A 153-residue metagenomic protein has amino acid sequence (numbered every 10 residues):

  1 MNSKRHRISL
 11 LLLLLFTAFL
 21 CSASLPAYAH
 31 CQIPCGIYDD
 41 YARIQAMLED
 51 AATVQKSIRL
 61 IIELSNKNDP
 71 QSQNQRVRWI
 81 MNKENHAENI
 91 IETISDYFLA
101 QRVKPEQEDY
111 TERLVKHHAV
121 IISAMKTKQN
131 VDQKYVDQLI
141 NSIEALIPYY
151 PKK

Functional and structural regions predicted by a protein language model:
N2-L13: Bacterial N-terminal signal peptides that target proteins for export
L11-S22: Bacterial N-terminal signal peptides
A27-P70: Immediate post-signal-peptide N-terminus of mature secreted/exported proteins
I44, H117-K153: C-terminal amphipathic alpha-helix
S57-Y97: Alpha-helical segments in soluble extracytoplasmic regions
I58-S72, Q101, P105, A124-V131 (+1 more regions): Secondary-structure edge/capping motif, primarily at the C-terminal ends of alpha-helices and the immediately following
N74-N82, Y110-L114, V136-S142: Short, charged, amphipathic alpha-helical segments
I90-Y110: Short, solvent-exposed, charged loop/turn and helix-capping segments that join or cap alpha-helices on peripheral
